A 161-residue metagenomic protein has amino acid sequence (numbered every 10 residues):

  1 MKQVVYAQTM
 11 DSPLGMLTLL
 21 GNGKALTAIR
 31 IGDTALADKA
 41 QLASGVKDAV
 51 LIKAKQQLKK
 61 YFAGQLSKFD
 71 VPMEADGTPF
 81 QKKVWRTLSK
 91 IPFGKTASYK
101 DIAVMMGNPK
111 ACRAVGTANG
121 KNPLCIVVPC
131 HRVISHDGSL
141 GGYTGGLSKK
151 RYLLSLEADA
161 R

Functional and structural regions predicted by a protein language model:
M1-K110, L156-R161: Basic nucleic-acid-binding alpha-helical/helix-turn surface characteristic of O6-alkylguanine DNA
F69-M73, V115, L140-Y143: Short clusters of hydrophobic/aromatic residues that line enzyme substrate/ligand-binding pockets
V104, I126, G142: Conserved SAM-binding loop
K110-G120: Regulatory, non-catalytic segments
K121-C125: Terminal helix-turn-helix DNA-binding modules in bacterial transcription factors
I126-V133: Short Lys/Arg-enriched helix C-cap and helix-to-coil transition segments that create basic nucleic-acid-contact patches
H136-R161: …primarily DNA-binding HTH/wHTH and HhH modules…
